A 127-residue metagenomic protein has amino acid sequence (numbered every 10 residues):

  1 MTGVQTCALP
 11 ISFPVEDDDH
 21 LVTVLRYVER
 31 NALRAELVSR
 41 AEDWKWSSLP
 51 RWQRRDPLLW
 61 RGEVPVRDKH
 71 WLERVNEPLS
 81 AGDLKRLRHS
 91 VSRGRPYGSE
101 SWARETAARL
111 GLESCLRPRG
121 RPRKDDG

Functional and structural regions predicted by a protein language model:
M1-L9: Short, small-residue-biased leader/transition segments that mark boundaries at the very start of proteins
A8-G127: Short Pro-Cys-Gly-centered "Cys-loop" motif that presents a nucleophilic cysteine in a tight turn
